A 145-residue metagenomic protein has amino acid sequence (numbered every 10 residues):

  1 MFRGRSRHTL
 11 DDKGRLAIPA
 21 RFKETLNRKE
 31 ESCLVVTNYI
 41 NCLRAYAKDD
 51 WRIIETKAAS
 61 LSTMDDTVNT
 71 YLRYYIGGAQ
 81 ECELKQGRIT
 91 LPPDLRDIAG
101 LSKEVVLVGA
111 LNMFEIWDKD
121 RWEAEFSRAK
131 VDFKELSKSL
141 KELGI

Functional and structural regions predicted by a protein language model:
F2-R44: A positional/architectural concept
G14-I18, G87-L91, I116: Short, structured motif recognition centered on aromatic/hydrophobic residues
R21, D49, D94, L111-N112 (+1 more regions): Alpha-helix/helix-capping structural signal
R28-L43, G100-W117: A short beta-strand-loop micro-motif that forms or neighbors metal/cofactor- and ligand-binding patches at active-site
N41-T67, K138: A low-complexity, Ser/Thr/Gly/Pro-enriched, surface-exposed linker/loop concept that marks segments flanking
R44-D49, E115-F133: Positively charged
A59-I89, P93-R96: Short, solvent-exposed interaction modules
K130-I145: Acidic/histidine-enriched, glycine/proline-rich intrinsically disordered or flexible terminal extensions
